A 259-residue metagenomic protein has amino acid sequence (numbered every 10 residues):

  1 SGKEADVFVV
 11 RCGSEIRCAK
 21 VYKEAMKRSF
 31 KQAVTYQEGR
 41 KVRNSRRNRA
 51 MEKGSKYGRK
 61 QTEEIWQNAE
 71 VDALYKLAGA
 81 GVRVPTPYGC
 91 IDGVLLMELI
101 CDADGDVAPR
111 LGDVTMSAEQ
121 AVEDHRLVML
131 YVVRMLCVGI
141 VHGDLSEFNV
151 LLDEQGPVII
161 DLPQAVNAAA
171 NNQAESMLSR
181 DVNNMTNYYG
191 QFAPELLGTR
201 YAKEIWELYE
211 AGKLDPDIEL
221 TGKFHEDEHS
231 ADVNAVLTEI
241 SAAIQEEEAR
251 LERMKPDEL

Functional and structural regions predicted by a protein language model:
S1, E119, L127, R134-V138 (+2 more regions): Regulatory N- and C-terminal appendages and interdomain linkers associated with kinase/kinase-like NTP transferase
S1-V107, C137: Conserved ATP-binding subdomain of kinase catalytic cores across diverse folds
G13-E24, F30, C101, V107-V114 (+2 more regions): Catalytic activation segment of kinase domains across protein kinase-like and atypical kinase folds
E64-V71, V122-H125, E175, S179-V182: Amphipathic alpha-helical transducer elements in NTP-driven molecular machines
V84, C137-E147, L152: Catalytic-loop of the protein kinase fold
G93-L95, N149-L152, A202-L208: A glycine-rich phosphate-binding loop feature that marks nucleotide/adenosyl-phosphate handling sites
